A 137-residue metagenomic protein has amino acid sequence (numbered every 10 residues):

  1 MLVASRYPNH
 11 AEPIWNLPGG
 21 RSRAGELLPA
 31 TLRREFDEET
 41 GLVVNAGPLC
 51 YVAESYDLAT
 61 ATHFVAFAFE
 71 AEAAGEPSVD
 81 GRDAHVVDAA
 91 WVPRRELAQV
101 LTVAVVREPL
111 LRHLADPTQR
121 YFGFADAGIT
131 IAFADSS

Functional and structural regions predicted by a protein language model:
M1-L17, V44, P48: N-terminal strand-loop-strand
M1-S5, E76-G81, F122: Short, well-ordered strand-loop elements centered on a beta-strand within folded domains, enriched for acidic residues
H10, A84-S137: Nudix hydrolase/Nudix homology domain
H10-A11, A53-D57: Short, solvent-exposed loop/turn segments at secondary-structure junctions
A11-P13, P18, S78, R82 (+1 more regions): Glycine-rich, flexible loop/turn motifs
L17-P18, E39-L42, F133-D135: Short acidic/polar alpha-helix capping motifs at helix-coil junctions
S22-N45, S55-V106: Unchanged
P48-Y51, L110: Proline- and acidic/polar-enriched loop/turn elements at helix boundaries
